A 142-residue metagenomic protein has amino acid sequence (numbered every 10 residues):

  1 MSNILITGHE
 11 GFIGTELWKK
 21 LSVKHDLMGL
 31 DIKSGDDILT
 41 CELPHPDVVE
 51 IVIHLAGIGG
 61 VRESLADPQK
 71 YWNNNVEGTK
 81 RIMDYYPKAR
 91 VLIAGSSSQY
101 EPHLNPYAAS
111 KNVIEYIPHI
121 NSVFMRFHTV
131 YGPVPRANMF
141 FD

Functional and structural regions predicted by a protein language model:
I4, I13, D26-I32, V91-I93 (+1 more regions): Short, hydrophobic beta-strand segments that form beta-sheet elements in well-ordered domains
I4-S22: N-terminal Rossmann NAD(P)H-binding glycine-rich loop of SDR-like oxidoreductase domains
T7, L30, V52-A56, V91-S97 (+1 more regions): SDR active-site strand-loop-helix element
D26-P44: Adenosine-cofactor binding site in Rossmann-like domains, unifying the SAM/SAH pocket of S-adenosylmethionine-dependent
E42-N74, S98-E101: NAD(P)H-binding glycine-rich loop region in Rossmannoid oxidoreductase-like domains and their noncatalytic homologs
D67-R81, N105, A109-N112: Glycine-rich NAD(P)-binding loop of the Rossmann-fold in SDR/ketoreductase-type enzymes
K80-A108, V123: Conserved Rossmann-fold NAD(P)-dependent oxidoreductase catalytic core, especially the SDR/UDP-sugar
L104-A108, N112, Y116-D142: NAD(P)-dependent short-chain dehydrogenase/reductase
